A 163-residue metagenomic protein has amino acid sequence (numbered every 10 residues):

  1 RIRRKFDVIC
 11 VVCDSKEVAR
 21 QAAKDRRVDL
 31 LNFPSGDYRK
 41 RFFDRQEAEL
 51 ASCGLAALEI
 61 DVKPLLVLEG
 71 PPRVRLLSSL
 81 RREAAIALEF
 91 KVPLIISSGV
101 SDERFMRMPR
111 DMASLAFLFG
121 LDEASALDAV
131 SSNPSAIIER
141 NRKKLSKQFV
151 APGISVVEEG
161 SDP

Functional and structural regions predicted by a protein language model:
R1-K5, V11: Charged, low-complexity intrinsically disordered segments
R4, E17-P163: Charged catalytic cores and adjacent phosphate/nucleic-acid-binding surfaces used for phosphate/nucleic-acid chemistry
